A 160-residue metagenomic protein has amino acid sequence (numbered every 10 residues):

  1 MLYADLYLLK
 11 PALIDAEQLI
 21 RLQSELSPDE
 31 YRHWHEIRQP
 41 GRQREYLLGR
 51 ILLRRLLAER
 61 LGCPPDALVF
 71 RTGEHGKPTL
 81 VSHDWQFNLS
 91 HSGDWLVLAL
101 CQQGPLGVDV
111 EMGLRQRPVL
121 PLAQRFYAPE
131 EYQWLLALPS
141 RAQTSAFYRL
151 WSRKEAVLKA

Functional and structural regions predicted by a protein language model:
M1-A160: Core catalytic alpha/beta fold that binds nucleotide/phospho-ligands
